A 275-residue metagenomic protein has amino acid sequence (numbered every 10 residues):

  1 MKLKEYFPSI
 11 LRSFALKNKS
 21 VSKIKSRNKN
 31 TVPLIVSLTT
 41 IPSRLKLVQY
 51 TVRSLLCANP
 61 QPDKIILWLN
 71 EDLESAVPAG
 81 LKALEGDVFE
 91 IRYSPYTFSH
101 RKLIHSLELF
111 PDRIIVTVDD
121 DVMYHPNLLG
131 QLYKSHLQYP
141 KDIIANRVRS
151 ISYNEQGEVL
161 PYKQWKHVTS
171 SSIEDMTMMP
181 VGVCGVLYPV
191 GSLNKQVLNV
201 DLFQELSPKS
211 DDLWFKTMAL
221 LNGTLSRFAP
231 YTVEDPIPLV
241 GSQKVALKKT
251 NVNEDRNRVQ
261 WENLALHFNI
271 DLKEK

Functional and structural regions predicted by a protein language model:
M1-K19, K29-V32, Y50, L202-K275: C-terminal catalytic/acceptor-binding lobe
V32-L38, L55, D63-W68: Hydrophobic targeting segments
L38-Q49: Active-site beta-to-alpha loop of glycosyltransferases that engages the nucleotide-sugar donor
T51-D63, E71, A83: Short, acidic, metal-binding catalytic loop of nucleotide-sugar glycosyltransferases
D63-K64, I114, L225: Residues at the starts of beta-strands that form the adenosine-phosphate
W68-R113: Active-site-proximal specificity loops/subdomain of glycosyltransferases
D112-M123: Short beta-strand-to-loop acidic/aromatic patch adjacent to the donor-nucleotide binding site
H125-V200: Conserved catalytic core of nucleotide-sugar-dependent glycosyltransferases
